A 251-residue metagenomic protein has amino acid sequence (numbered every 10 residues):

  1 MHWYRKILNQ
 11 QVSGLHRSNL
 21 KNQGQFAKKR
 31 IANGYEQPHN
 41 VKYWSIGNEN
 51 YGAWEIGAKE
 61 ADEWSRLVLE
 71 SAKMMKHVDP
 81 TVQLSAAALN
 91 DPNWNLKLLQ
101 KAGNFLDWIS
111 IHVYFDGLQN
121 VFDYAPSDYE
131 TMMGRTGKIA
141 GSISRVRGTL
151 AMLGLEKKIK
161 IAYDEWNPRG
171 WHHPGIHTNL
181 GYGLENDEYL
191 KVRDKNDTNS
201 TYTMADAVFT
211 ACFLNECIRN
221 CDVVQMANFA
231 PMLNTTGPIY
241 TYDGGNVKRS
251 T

Functional and structural regions predicted by a protein language model:
M1-Y124, S144: N-terminal catalytic cores of secreted or lumenal carbohydrate-active enzymes
W3-K6, E55-R66, K97, E130-G137 (+3 more regions): Alpha-helix capping and helix-loop boundary segments enriched in small/acidic/polar residues
N19, A102, L150, C221 (+1 more regions): Active-site catalytic pocket residues across diverse enzymes, especially alpha/beta-hydrolases
F26-Y35, V68, A72-N95, G137-R169 (+2 more regions): Aromatic-lined carbohydrate-recognition surfaces of secreted/lumenal glycan-active proteins
A27, E55, E130-M133, L233-N234 (+2 more regions): Generic, ordered loop/turn and secondary-structure boundary motif
Y43, L118, M133-G137, T236-G237 (+1 more regions): Solvent-exposed, flexible loop/coil residues
G117, V121-T198: A compositional/structural signature marking long, glycine- and acidic/polar-rich segments with frequent tryptophans
A162-T251: Aromatic/acidic polysaccharide-binding cleft in carbohydrate-active enzymes
